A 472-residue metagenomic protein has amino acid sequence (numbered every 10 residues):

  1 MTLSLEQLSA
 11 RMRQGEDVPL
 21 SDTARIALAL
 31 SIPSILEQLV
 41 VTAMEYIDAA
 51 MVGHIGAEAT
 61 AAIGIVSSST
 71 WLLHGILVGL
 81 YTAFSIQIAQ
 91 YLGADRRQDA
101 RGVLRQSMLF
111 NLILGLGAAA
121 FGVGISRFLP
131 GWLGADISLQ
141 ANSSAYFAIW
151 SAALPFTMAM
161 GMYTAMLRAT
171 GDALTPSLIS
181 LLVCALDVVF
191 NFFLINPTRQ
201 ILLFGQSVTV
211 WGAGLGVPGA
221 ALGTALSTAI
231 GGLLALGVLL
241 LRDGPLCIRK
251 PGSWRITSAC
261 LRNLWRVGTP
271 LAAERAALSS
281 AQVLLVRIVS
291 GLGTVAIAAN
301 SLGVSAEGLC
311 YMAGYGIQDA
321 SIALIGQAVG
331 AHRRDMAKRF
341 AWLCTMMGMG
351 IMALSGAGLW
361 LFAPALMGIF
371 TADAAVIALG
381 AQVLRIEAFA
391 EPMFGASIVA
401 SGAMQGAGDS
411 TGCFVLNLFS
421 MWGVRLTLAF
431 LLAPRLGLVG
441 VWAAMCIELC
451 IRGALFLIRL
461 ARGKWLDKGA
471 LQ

Functional and structural regions predicted by a protein language model:
M1-S34, I88-P155, L186, P197-T269 (+2 more regions): Short alpha-helical transmembrane segments in multi-pass integral membrane proteins
V18-A50, H54-I55, S68-Q87, L112-A119 (+5 more regions): N-terminal transmembrane alpha-helices
L28, I32, M44, L80 (+14 more regions): Residue-level signal for transmembrane alpha-helical positions in Major Facilitator Superfamily
A29-D48, I149, M160, S227-G231 (+4 more regions): Transmembrane helical elements of multi-pass membrane transporters/channels
L39-A61, P130-I137, F193-P197, S207-L215 (+5 more regions): Helix-terminus/linker motif at the lipid-water interface of multi-pass membrane proteins
Y46-A50, F128, M162-M166, V188-F193 (+8 more regions): Alpha-helical transmembrane segments of multipass membrane proteins
T60-A120, T157-P176, V286, A299-A357 (+2 more regions): Small-residue-rich hydrophobic transmembrane alpha-helices
S180-D187, S305-G308, L418-T427: Small-residue-enriched core segments of transmembrane alpha-helices in multipass membrane transport and channel
